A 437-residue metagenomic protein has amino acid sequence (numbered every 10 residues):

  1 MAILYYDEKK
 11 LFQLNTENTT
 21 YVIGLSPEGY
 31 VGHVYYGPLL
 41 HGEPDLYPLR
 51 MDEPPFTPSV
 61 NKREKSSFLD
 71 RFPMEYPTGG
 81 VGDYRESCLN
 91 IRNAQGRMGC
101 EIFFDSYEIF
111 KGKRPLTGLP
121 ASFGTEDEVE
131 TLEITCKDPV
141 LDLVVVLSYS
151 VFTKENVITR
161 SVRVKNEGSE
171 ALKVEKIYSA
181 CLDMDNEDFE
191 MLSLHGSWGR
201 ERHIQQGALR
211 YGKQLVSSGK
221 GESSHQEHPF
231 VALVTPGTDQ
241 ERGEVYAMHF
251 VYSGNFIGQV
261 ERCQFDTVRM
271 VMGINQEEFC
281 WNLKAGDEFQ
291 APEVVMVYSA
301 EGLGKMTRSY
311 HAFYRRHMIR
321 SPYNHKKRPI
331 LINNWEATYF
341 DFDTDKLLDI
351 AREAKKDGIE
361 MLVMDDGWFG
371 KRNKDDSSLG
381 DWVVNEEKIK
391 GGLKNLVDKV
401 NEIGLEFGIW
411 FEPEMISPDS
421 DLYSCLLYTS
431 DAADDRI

Functional and structural regions predicted by a protein language model:
M1-F12, V268-L283: Short acidic, Pro/Gly- and aromatic-enriched capping/linker segments at domain boundaries
K10-Q13, E17, Y21, V31-E261 (+1 more regions): Polysaccharide-binding surfaces and accessory modules of carbohydrate-active proteins
Q13-V22, H33, P38, I158 (+1 more regions): N-terminal structural segment of carbohydrate-active enzymes
N18, V162, G286, I332 (+1 more regions): Conserved, mostly hydrophobic/aromatic
C100, F104, W281-A300: Short Pro-Gly-centered flexible turn/kink motifs
V260-M270: Short, basic/aromatic beta-hairpin or loop at an interaction surface
T338-S424: Aromatic- and glycine-enriched glycan-recognition loops and surfaces that form the carbohydrate-binding subsites
Y428-I437: Single conserved hydrophobic/aromatic residue that forms the stacking wall/gate of nucleotide- or nucleobase-binding
